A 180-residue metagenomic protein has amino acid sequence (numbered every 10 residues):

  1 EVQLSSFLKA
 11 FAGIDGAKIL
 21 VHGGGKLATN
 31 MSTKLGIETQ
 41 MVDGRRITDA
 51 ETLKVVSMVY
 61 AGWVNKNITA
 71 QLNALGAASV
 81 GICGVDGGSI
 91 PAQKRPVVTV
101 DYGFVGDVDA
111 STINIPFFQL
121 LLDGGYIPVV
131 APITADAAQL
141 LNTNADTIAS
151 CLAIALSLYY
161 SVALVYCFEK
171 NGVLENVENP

Functional and structural regions predicted by a protein language model:
E1-P180: Nucleotide/pyrophosphate-binding catalytic subdomain
